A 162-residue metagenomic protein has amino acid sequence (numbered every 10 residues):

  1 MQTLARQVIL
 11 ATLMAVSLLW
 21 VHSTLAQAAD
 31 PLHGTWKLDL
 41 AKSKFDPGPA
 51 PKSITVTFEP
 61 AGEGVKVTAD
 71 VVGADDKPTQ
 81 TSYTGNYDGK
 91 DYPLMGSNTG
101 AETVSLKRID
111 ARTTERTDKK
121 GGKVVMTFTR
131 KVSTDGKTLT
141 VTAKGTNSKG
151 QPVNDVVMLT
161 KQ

Functional and structural regions predicted by a protein language model:
M1-T12: Bacterial N-terminal signal peptides that target proteins for export
L4, L25-Q162: Hydrophobic small-molecule pocket/channel-lining residues, especially in calycin-type beta-barrels
A11-H22: Bacterial N-terminal signal peptides
